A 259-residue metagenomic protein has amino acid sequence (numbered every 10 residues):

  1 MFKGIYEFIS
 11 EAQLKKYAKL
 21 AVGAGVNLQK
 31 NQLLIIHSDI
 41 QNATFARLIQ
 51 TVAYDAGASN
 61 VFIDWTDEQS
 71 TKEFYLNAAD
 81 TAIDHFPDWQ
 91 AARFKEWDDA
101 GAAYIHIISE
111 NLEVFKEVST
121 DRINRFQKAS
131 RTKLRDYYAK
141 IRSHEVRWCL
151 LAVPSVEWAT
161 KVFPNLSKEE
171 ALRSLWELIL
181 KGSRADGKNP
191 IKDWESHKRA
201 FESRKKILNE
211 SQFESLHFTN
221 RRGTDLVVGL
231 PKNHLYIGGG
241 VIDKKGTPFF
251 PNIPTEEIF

Functional and structural regions predicted by a protein language model:
F2-F259: Active-site bordering "gate/hinge" segments that shape substrate access to catalytic or cofactor-binding pockets
